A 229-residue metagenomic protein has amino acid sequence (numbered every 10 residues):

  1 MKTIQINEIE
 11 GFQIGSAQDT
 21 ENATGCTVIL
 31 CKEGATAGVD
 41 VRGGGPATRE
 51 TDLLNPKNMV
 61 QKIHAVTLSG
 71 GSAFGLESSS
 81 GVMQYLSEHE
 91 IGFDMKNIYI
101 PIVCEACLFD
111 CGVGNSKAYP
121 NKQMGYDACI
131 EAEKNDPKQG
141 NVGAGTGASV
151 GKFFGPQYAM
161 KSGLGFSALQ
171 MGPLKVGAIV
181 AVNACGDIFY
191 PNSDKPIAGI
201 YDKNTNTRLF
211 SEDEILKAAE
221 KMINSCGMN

Functional and structural regions predicted by a protein language model:
M1-A73, E77-S80, E88-N229: A structural signal for small-residue-enriched, beta-sheet-centric alpha/beta enzyme cores and oligomeric scaffold folds
M83: Acidic/His-rich segments in extracytoplasmic proteins that coordinate ligands and/or metal ions
